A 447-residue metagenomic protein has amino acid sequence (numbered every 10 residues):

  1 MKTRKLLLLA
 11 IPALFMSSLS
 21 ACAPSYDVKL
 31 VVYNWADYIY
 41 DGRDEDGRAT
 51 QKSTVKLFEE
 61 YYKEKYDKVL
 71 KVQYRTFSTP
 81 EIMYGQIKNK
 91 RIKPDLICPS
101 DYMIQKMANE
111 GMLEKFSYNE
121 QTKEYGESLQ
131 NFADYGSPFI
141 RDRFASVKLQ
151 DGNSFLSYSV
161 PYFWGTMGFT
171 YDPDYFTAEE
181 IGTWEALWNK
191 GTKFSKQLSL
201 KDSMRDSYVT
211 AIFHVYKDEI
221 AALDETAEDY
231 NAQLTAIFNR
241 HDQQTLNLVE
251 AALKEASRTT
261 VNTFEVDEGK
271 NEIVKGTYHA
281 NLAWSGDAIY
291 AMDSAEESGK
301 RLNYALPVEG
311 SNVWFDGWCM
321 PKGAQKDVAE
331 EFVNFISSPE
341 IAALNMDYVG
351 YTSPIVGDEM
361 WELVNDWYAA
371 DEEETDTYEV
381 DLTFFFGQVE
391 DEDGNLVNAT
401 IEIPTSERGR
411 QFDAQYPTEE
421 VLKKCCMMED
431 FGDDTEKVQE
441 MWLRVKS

Functional and structural regions predicted by a protein language model:
S18-A21: C-terminal motif of bacterial Sec signal peptides marking the signal peptidase cleavage site
A23-E110: Early extracytoplasmic/lumenal segment of secretory-pathway proteins
Y33-Q51, Y102, A108-V274, A291: Extracytoplasmic ligand-binding site segments that recognize negatively charged/polar headgroups
N89-C98, M112-E114, F194-Q197, K275-A283: Alpha-to-beta junction loops
A108-F116, S154-L156, A291-L306, A369-D376: Ligand-binding "clamshell"
R258-G323: Extracytoplasmic/periplasmic substrate-binding proteins
D316, P321-Q415: Mature extracytoplasmic/periplasmic domains
E390-S447: Conserved C-terminal helix/tail region of periplasmic/extracytoplasmic solute-binding proteins
